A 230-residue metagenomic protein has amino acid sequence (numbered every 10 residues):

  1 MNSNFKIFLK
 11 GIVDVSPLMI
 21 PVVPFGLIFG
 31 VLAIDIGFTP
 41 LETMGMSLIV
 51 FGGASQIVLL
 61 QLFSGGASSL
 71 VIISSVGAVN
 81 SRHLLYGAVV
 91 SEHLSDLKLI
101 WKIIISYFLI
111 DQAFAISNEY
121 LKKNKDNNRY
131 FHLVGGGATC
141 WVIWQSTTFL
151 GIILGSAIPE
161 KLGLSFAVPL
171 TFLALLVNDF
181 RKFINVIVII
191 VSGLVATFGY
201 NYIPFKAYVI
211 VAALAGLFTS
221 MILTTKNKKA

Functional and structural regions predicted by a protein language model:
M1-V50, Q61-L70, S74, N227-A230: Helix-loop-helix hairpins and the membrane-proximal interhelical loops of multi-pass alpha-helical transport proteins
N2-K10, I34-P40, S64-S69, S95-L99 (+3 more regions): Short juxtamembrane and helix-loop transition motifs at transmembrane-helix boundaries in membrane proteins
F8-F25, F38-M44, I49-G52, E160-V186 (+1 more regions): Helical membrane-embedded segments and adjacent short helical loop/helix-boundary regions of multi-pass membrane
S16-M19, V23, M44, L48-I49 (+6 more regions): Residue-level signature of the transmembrane alpha-helical core of multi-pass small-molecule transporters
V22-V31, Q56-I57, N80-A88, Q112-I116 (+8 more regions): Transmembrane alpha-helical segments of multi-pass membrane transport proteins and ion-pumping complexes
I73-S165: Helix-loop-helix junctions within the multi-pass membrane cores of secondary transporters/permeases
L85-H93, N118-K122, A174-R181, T219-A230: C-terminal ends of transmembrane helices
N128-V211, F218, I222: Membrane-embedded alpha-helical modules
